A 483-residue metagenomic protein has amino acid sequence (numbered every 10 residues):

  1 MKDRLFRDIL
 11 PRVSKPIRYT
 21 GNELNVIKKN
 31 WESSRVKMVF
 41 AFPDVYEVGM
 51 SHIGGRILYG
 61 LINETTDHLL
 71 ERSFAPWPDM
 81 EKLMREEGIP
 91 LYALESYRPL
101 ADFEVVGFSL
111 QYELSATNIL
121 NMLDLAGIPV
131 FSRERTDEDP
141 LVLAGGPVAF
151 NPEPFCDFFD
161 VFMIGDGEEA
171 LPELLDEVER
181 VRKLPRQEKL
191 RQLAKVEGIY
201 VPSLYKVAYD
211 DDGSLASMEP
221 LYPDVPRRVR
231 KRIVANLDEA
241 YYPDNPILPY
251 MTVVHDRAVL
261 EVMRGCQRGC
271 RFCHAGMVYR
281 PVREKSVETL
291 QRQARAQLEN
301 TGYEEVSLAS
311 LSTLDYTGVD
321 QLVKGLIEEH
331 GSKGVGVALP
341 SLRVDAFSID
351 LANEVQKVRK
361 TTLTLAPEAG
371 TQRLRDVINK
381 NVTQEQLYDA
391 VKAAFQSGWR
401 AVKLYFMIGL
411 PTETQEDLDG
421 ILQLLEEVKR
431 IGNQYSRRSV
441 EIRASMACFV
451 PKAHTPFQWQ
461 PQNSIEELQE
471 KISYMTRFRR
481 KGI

Functional and structural regions predicted by a protein language model:
M1-K15, T65: Helix-enriched interaction subdomains in cytosolic or periplasmic regions, typified by TIR/SEFIR signaling/NADase cores
I9-V39, Y46-E47, P202, D212-V259: N-terminal [4Fe-4S]-dependent radical SAM core
M38-D44, I62, L248-H274, L298 (+3 more regions): N-terminal pre-triad scaffold of radical SAM enzymes
F40-A41, V45, V105, L114 (+2 more regions): Conserved SAM/AdoMet-binding glycine-rich loop
G55, E87, L123, D157-F162 (+7 more regions): Short secondary-structure boundary/capping segments
D67-D79: A short beta-strand-loop structural module common to alpha/beta enzyme folds
P76-P220, K452-I483: Glycine-rich beta-alpha loop elements in corrinoid/cobalamin-binding modules across cobalamin-dependent enzymes
C273-T289: Iron-sulfur (Fe-S) cluster-binding segments and ferredoxin-like electron-carrier domains, especially [2Fe-2S]
